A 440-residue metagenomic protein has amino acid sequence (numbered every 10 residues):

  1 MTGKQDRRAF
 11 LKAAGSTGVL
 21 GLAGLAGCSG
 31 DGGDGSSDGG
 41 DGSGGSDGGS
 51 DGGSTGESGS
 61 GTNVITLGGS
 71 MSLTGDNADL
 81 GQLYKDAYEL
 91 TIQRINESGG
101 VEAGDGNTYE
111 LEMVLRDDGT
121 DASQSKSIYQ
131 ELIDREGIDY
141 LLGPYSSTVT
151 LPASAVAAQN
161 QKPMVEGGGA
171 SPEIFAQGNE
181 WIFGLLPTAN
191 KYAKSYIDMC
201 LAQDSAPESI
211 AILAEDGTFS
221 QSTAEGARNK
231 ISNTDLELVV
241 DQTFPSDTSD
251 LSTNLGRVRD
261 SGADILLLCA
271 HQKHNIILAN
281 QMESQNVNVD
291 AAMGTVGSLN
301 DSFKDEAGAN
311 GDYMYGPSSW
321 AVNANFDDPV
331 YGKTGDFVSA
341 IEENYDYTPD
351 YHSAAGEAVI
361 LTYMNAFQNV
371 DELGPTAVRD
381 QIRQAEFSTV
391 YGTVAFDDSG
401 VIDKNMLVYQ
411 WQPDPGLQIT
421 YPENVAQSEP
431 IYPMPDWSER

Functional and structural regions predicted by a protein language model:
M1-G18: N-terminal secretory signal peptides and thylakoid transit peptides that target proteins across membranes
C28-S50, S54: Bacterial lipoprotein signal-peptidase II cleavage site
G61-E89, R116-A122, Y145-S146, L213-Q221 (+3 more regions): Extracytoplasmic "Venus flytrap"
D86-M113, T234-D235: Signal peptide-proximal N-terminal region of secreted/periplasmic/extracellular or secretory-lumen proteins
L115-D139, L201-A202, D250-G262: Short, well-structured alpha-helical segments in soluble
S123, D134-Q242, D290-G316: Extracytoplasmic ligand/sensor domains, especially the bilobed periplasmic-binding protein
S284-E357, M434-S438: Extracellular/periplasmic periplasmic-binding protein-like sensory domains
E343-D350, M364-T420: Segments of small-molecule ligand-sensing domains
